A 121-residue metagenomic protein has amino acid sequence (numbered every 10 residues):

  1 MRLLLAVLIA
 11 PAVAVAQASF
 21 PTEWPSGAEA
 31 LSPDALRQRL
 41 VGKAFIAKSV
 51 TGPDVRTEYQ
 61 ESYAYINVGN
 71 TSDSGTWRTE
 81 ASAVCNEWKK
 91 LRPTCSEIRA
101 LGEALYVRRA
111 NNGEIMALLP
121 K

Functional and structural regions predicted by a protein language model:
M1-R2, A16: N-terminal targeting/docking segments
L3-A12: Sec-dependent N-terminal signal peptides
A14-S74, R78-K121: Lipid interaction determinants
